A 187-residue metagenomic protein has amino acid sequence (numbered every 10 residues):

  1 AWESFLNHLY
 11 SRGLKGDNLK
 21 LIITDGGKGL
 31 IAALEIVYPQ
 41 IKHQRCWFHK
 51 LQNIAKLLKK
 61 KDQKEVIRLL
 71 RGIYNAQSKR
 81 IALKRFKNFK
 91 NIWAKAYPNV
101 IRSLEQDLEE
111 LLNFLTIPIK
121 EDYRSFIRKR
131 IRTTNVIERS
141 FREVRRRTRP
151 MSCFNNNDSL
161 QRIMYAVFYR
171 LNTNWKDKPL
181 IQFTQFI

Functional and structural regions predicted by a protein language model:
A1, I22, C46, L58-D62 (+2 more regions): A generic short alpha-helical patch detector that favors 3-5-residue windows in or near N-terminal regions
A1-I23, K28, A32, I36-Q40 (+2 more regions): RNase H-like nuclease fold core
A1-W2, C46, S78, N156: Intrinsic-disorder/low-complexity, polar/charged segments
S11, E35, P39, K59 (+2 more regions): Amphipathic alpha-helical interaction elements
D17, I41, F126-R130: Alpha-helical hydrophobic/aromatic positions enriched in membrane-embedded helices and signal peptides
L19-K28, A33-R71: Conserved beta-strand -> loop -> alpha-helix junction used to position metal-binding or nucleic-acid-contacting
K28, G72-I187: Acidic/histidine-rich catalytic cores and adjacent linkers of DNA breakage/strand-transfer/modification proteins
